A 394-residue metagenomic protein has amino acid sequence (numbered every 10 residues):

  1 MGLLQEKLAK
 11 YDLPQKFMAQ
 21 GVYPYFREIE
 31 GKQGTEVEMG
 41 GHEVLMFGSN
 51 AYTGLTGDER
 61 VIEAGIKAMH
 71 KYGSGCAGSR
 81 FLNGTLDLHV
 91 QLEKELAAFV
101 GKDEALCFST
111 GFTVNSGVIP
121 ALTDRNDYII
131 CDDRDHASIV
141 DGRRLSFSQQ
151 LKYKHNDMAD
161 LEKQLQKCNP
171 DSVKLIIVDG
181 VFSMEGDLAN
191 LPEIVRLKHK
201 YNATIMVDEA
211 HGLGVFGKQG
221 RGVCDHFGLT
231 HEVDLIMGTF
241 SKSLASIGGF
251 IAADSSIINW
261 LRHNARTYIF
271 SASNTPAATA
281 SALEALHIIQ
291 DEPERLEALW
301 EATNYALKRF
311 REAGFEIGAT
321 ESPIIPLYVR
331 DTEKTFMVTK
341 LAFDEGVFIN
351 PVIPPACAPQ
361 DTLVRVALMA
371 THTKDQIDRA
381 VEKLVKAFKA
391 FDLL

Functional and structural regions predicted by a protein language model:
E6-S74, A203: N-terminal "arm"/small-domain region of PLP-dependent enzymes with the aminotransferase-like
E59, E63-K67, K71, A98 (+2 more regions): PLP-dependent enzyme catalytic core of the Aspartate aminotransferase-like
S79-N83, E93-G117: Short loop-beta-helix segment that forms the pyridoxal 5′-phosphate
V118-A137: Conserved PLP-anchoring active-site segment centered on the Schiff-base-forming lysine
L151, H155-V207: Active-site phosphate-binding strand-loop segment of PLP-dependent enzymes
N202, E209, G222-F240, N259-H263: Conserved active-site segment immediately N-terminal to the catalytic lysine that forms the internal aldimine
L235-M237, L244-P293: Conserved core segment of the aminotransferase class I/II
E297-N304, R311-E345, A356, Q360-D361 (+1 more regions): Conserved PLP-binding catalytic core of the aspartate aminotransferase-like
